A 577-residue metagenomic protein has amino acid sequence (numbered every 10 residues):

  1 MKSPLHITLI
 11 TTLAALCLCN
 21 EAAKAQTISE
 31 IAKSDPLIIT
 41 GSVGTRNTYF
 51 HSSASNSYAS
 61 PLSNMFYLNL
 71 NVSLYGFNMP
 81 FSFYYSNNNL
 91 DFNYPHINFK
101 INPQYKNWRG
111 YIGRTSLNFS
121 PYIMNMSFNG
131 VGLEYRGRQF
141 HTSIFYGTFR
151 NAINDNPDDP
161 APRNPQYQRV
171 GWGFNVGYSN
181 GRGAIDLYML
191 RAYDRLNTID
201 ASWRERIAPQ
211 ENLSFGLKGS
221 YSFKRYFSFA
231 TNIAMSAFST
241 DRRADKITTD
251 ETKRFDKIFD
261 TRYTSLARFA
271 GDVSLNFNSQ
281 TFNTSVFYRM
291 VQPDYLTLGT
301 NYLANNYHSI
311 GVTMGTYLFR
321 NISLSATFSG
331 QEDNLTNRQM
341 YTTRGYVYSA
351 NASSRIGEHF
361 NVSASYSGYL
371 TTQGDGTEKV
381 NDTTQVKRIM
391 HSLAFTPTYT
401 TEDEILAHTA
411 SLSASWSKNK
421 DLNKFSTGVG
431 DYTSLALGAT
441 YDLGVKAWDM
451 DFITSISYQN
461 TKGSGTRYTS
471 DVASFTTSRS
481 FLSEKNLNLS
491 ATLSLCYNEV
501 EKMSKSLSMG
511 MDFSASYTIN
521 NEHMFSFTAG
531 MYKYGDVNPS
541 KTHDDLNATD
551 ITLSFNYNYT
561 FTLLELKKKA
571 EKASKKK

Functional and structural regions predicted by a protein language model:
M1-A32, Y532, N558-K577: Cleavable N-terminal export/targeting peptides
T27-A54, S60-P61, V72-F81, P103 (+4 more regions): Transmembrane beta-strand segments of Gram-negative outer membrane beta-barrel proteins
T48, S55-Y67, Y94, Y178 (+2 more regions): Exposed, low-structure sequence patches enriched in small/polar residues
A59-F66, L74-M79, D91-I97, K106-N107 (+4 more regions): Outer-membrane beta-barrel translocator/receptor signature
F83-T148, F277, N283, M290-P293: Outer membrane beta-barrel
L117-Y122, R163-P165, S202-A208, R262-Y263: Outer-membrane beta-barrel proteins
R138, Y146, N151-A201, P209: Hydrophobic, small-residue-rich alpha-helical packing segments that form membrane-like cores
I144, A152-Q166, V170, V312-E332: Short, intrinsically disordered, low-complexity segments enriched in Ser/Thr and Pro
